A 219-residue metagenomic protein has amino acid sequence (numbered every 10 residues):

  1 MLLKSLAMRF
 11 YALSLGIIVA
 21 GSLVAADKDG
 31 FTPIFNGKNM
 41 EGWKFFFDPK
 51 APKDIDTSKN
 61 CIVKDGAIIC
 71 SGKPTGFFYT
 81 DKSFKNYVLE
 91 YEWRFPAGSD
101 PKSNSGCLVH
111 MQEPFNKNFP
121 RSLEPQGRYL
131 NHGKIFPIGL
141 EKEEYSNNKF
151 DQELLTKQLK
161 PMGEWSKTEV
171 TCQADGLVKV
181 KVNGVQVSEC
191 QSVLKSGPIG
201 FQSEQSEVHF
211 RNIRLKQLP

Functional and structural regions predicted by a protein language model:
M1-M8: N-terminal secretory signal peptides that target proteins for export/translocation
A7, A20-G21, V170: Intrinsically disordered, low-complexity repeat segments enriched in small/polar residues
M8-F10, P125: Residue-level micro-sites within transmembrane alpha helices that shape and flank functional polar/acidic positions
Y11-S22: Bacterial N-terminal signal peptides
A25-P219: Carbohydrate-interacting regions of secretory-pathway proteins
